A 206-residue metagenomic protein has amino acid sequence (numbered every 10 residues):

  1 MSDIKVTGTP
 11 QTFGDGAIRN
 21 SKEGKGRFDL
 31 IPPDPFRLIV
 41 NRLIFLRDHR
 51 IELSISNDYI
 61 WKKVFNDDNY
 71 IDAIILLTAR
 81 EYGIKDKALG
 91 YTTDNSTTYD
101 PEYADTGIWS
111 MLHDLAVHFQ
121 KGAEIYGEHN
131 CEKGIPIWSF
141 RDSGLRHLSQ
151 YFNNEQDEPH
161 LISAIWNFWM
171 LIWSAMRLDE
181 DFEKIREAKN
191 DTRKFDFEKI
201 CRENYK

Functional and structural regions predicted by a protein language model:
M1-K206: Intrinsically disordered, low-complexity regulatory regions that flank transcription factor DNA-binding cores
